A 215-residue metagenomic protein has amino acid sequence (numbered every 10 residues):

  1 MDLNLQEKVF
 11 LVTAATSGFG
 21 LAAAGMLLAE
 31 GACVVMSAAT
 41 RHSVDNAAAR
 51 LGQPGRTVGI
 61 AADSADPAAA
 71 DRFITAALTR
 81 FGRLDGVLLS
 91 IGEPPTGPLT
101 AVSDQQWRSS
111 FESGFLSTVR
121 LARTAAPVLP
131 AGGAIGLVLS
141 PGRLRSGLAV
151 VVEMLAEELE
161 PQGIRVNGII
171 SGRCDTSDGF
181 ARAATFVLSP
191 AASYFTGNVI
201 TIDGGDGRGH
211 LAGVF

Functional and structural regions predicted by a protein language model:
V9, T16-G18: Conserved glycine-rich cofactor-binding loop
A32-N46: Conserved glycine-rich Rossmann-like NAD(P)H-binding loop of the short-chain dehydrogenase/reductase
L88, E160, R165, F195-G197: Short, small/polar-rich loop/turn modules that mediate ligand/substrate recognition or access, typified
P98-L99, S103-F111: Substrate-binding pocket helix/loop in short-chain dehydrogenase/reductase
P127, E157-E158, S193: Alpha-helical segment proximal to the catalytic Tyr-Lys
A131-P161, I170-C174: Catalytic loop of short-chain dehydrogenase/reductase
T196-F215: Short C-terminal tail/terminal secondary-structure segment of NAD(P)H-dependent dehydrogenase/reductase domains
